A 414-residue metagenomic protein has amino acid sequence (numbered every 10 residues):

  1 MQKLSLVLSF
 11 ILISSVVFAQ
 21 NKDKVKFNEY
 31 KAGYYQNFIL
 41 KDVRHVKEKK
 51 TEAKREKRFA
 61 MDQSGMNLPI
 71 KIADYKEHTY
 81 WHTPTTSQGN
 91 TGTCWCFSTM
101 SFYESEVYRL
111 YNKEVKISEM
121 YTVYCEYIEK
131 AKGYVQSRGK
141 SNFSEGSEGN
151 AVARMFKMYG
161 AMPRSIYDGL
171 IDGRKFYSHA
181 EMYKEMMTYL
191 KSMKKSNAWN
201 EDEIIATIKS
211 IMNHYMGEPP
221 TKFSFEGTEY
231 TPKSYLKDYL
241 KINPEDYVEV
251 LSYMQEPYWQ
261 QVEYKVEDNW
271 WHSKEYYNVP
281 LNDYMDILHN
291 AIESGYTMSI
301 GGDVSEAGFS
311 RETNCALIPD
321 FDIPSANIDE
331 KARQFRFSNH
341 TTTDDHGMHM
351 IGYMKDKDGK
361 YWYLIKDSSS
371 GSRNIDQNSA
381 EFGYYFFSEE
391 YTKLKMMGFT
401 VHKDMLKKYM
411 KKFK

Functional and structural regions predicted by a protein language model:
M1-K22: Bacterial Sec-dependent N-terminal signal peptides
N21-K26, A206-K414: Active-site signature of cysteine proteases
K22-P84: N-terminal regions that are enriched for targeting/export leaders and immediately downstream pro/stem segments
Y80-G92, S137-S144, W271-N278, I287-L288 (+1 more regions): Second-shell loop/turn segments in exported
Q88-T93, S98, S338, T342-D344: Active-site neighborhood of thiol-dependent amide/isopeptide-bond enzymes
T91, W95-Y111: Alpha-helical support elements that line or immediately flank enzyme active sites and cofactor-binding pockets
M100-F102, Y127-K130, P163, D172-G173 (+3 more regions): Solvent-exposed loop/turn segments at secondary-structure junctions within structured extracellular/periplasmic domains
I117-E226: Papain-like cysteine protease catalytic cores
